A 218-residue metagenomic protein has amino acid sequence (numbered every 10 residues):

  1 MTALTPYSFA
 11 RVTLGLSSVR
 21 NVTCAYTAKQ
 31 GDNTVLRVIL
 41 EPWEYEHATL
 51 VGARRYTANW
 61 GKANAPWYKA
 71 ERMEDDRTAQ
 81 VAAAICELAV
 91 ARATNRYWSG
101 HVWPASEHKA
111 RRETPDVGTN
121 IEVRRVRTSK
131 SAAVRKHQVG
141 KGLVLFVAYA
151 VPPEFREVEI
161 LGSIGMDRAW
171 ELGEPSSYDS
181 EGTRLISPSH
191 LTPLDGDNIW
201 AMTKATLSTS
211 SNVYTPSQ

Functional and structural regions predicted by a protein language model:
M1-D116, R124-Q218: Nucleic-acid endonuclease domains
